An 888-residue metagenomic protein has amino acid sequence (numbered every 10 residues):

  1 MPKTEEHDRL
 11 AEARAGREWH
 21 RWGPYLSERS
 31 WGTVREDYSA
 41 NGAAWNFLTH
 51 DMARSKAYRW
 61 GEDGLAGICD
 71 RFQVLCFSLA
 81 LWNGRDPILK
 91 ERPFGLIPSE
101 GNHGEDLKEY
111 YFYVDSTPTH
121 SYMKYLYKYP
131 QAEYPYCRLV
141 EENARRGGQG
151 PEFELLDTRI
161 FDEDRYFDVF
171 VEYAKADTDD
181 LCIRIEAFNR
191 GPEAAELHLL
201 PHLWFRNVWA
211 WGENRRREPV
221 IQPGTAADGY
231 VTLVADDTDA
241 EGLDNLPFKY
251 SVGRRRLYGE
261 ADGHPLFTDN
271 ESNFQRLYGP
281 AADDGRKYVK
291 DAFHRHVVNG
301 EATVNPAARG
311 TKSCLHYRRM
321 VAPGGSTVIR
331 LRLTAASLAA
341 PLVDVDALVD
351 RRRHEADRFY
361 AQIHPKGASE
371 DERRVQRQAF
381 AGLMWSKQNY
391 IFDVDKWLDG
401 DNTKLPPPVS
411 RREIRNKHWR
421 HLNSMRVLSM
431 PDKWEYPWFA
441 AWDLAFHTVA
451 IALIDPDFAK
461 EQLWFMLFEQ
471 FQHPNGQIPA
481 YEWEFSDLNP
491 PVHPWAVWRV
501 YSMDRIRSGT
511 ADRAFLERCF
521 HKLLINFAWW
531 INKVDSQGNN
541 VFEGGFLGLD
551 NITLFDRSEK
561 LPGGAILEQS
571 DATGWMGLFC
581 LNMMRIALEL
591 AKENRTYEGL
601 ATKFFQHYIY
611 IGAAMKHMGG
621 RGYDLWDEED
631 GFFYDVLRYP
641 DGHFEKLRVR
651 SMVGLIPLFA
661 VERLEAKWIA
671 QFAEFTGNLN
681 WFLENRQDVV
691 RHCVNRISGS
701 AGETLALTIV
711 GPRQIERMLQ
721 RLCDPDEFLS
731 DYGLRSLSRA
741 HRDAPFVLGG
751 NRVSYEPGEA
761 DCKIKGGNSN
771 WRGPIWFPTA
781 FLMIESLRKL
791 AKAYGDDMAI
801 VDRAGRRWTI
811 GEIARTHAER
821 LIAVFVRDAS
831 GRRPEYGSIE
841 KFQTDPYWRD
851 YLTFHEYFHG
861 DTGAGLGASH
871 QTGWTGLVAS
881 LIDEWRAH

Functional and structural regions predicted by a protein language model:
M1-R59, L65-G67, F72-Q73, A80-H888: Acidic, mature catalytic/reactive cores of soluble proteins
